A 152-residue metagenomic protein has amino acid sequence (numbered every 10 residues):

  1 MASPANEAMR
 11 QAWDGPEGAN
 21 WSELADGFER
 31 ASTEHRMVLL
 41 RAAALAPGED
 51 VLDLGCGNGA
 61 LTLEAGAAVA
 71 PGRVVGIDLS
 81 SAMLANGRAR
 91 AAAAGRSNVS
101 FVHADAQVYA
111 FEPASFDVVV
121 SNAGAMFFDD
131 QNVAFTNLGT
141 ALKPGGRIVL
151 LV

Functional and structural regions predicted by a protein language model:
M1-A46, A60-E64, M83-N86: Conserved class I S-adenosyl-L-methionine
A43-L45, A68-V69, L142: A generic alpha-to-beta junction signature in SAM-dependent methyltransferases
D50-Y109, V133: Class I SAM-dependent methyltransferase SAM/SAH-binding core
Q107-V119: A short acidic, Gly/Pro-enriched loop at the edge of an enzyme's catalytic core that lines a small-molecule cofactor
V118-Q131: A short SAM/SAH-binding and catalytic strip from SAM-dependent methyltransferases
N132-R147: A short glycine-rich, Lys/Arg-flanked "PGG" loop and its adjoining helix->strand segment in the class I
